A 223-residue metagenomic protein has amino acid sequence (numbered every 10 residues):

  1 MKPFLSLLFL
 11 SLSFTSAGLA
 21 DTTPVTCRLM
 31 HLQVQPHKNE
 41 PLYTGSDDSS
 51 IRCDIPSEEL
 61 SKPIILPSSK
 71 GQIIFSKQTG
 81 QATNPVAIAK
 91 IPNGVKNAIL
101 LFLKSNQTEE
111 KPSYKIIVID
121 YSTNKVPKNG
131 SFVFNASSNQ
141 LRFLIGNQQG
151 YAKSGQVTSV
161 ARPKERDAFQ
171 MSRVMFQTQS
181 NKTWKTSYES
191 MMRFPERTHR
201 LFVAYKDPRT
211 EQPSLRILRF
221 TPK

Functional and structural regions predicted by a protein language model:
M1-F4: Positively charged n-region of N-terminal signal peptides that target proteins for export
S6-S13: Bacterial N-terminal signal peptides
S13, S137-N139: Generic short alpha-helical hydrophobic face used as a protein-protein interaction/packing hotspot
T15-D21: Sec/Tat signal peptide C-region and signal peptidase I cleavage site
D21-F132, N139-K223: Intrinsically disordered, low-complexity polar regions and short flexible loop motifs
